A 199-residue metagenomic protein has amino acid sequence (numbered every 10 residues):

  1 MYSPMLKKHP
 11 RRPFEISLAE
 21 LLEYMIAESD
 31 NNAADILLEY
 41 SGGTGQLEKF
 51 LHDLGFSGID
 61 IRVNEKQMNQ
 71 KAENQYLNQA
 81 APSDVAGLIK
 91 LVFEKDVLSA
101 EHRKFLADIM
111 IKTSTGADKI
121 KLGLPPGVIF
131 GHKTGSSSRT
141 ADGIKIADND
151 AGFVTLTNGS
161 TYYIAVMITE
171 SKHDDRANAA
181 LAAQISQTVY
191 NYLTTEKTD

Functional and structural regions predicted by a protein language model:
M1-R11: Short, glycine/proline-biased beta-turn/loop segments that scaffold the active-site neighborhood
S3, Q70-N74, F130: Short, solvent-exposed polar/charged micro-motifs at secondary-structure junctions
H9-F14, L22, D35-V97: Mid-domain, small-residue-enriched loop/turn segments at the edges of structured enzyme/sensor domains
S29-D30: Membrane-embedded alpha-helical core segments of multi-pass
E39-Y40, T44, G87-D118, L122-V128 (+1 more regions): Structured C-terminal helix/loop/strand segments within mature extracytoplasmic catalytic/sensor domains
